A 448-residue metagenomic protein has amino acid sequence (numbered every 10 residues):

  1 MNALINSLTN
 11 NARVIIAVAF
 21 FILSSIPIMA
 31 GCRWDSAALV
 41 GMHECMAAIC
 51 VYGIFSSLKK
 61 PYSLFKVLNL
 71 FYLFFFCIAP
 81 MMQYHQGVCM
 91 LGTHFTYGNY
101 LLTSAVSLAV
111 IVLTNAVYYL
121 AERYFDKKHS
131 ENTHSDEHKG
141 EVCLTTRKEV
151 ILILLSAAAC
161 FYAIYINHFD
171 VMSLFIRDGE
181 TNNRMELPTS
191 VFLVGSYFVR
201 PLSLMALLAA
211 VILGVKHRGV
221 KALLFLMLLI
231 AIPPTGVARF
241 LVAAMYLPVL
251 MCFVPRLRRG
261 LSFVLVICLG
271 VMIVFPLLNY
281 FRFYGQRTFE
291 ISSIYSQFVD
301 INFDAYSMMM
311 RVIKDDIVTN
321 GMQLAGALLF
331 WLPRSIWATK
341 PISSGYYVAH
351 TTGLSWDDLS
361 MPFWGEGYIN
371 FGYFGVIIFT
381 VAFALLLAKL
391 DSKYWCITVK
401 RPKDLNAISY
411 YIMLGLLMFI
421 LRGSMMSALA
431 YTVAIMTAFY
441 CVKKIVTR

Functional and structural regions predicted by a protein language model:
M1-H134, L226-L229, F253-V254, L261-F263 (+1 more regions): N-terminal "leader" segments that precede or initiate the main folded domain
D35-A38, H94-F95, Y119-R256, V271-Q286: Membrane-embedded catalytic interface detector for glycan/lipid assembly enzymes
H43-A48, V150-A163, S196-A206, G365 (+1 more regions): Hydrophobic alpha-helical transmembrane segments
H43-G53, S104-K128, R200-V211, M245-C252 (+2 more regions): Hydrophobic cores of alpha-helical transmembrane segments in multi-pass inner/ER membrane proteins, independent
K60-L64, V211-L223, S392-A407: Membrane-interface helix-loop-helix junctions at transmembrane boundaries of multi-pass membrane enzymes, predominantly
C160-F169, L261-P341: Aromatic-rich transmembrane-lumenal/periplasmic boundary elements in polytopic membrane proteins
F283-Y284, Q323-F374: Long extracytoplasmic/lumenal interhelical loops at the membrane interface of multi-pass membrane proteins
L359-R448: Hydrophobic alpha-helical segments
